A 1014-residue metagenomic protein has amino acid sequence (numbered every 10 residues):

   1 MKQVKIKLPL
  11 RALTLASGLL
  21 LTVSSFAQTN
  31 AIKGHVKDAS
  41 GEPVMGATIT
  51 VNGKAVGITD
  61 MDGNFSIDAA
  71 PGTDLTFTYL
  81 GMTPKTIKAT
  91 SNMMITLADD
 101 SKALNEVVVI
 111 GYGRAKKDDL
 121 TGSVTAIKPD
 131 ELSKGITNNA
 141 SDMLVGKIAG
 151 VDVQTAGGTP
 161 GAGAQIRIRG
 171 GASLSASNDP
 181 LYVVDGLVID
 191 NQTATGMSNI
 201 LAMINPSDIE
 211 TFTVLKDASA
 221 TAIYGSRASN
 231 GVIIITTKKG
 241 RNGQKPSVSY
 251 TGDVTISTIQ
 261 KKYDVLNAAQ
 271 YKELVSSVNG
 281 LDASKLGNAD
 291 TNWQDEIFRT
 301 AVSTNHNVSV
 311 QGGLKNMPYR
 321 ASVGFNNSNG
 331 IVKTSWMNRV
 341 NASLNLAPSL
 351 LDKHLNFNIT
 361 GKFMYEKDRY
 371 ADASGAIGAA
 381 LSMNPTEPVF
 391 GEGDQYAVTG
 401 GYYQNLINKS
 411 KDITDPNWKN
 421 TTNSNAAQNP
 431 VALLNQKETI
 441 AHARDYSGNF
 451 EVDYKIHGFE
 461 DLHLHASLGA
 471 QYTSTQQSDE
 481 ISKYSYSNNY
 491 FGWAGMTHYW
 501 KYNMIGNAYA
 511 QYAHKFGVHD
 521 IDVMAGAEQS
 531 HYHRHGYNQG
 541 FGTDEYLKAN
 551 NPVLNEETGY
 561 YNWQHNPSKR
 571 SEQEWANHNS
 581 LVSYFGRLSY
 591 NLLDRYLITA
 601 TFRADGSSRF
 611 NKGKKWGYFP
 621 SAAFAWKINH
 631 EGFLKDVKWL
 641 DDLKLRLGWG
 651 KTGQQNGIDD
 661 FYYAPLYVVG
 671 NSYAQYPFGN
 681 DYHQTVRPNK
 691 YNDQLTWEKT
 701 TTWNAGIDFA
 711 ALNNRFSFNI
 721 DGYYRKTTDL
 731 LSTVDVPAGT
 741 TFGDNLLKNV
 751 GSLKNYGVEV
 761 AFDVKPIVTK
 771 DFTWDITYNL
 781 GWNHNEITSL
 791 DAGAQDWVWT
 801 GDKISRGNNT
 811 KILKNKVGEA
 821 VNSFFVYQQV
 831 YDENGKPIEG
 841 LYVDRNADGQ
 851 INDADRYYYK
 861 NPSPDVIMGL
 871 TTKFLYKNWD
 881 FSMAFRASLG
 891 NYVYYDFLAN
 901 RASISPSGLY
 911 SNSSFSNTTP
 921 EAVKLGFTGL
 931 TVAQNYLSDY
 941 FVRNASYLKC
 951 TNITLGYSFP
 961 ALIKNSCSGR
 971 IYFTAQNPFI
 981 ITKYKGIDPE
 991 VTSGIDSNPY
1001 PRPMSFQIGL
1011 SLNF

Functional and structural regions predicted by a protein language model:
M1-M364, D372, W418-N420, S447 (+2 more regions): Short, small/polar-rich motifs associated with maturation and membrane association, primarily at protein termini
I49, F77, Y182, Y590 (+3 more regions): Short aromatic-centered micro-motifs
L132, D179, I209, K272-L281 (+10 more regions): Extracellular/periplasmic, surface-exposed regions of secreted and cell-surface proteins
S141-V145, N745-K754, A794-F824, A854 (+3 more regions): C-terminal extracellular loops and terminal segments of Gram-negative outer membrane beta-barrel proteins
L281-S284, Q294, N425-A427, V431 (+2 more regions): Extracytoplasmic gating/loop element in the C-terminal half of outer-membrane beta-barrel translocons and assembly
D848: Acidic carboxylate motifs that coordinate Ca2+ or other divalent cations, activating on Asp/Glu
P862-Y894: Glycine-rich, aromatic-lined ligand/substrate-binding cores of catalytic and carbohydrate-binding domains
